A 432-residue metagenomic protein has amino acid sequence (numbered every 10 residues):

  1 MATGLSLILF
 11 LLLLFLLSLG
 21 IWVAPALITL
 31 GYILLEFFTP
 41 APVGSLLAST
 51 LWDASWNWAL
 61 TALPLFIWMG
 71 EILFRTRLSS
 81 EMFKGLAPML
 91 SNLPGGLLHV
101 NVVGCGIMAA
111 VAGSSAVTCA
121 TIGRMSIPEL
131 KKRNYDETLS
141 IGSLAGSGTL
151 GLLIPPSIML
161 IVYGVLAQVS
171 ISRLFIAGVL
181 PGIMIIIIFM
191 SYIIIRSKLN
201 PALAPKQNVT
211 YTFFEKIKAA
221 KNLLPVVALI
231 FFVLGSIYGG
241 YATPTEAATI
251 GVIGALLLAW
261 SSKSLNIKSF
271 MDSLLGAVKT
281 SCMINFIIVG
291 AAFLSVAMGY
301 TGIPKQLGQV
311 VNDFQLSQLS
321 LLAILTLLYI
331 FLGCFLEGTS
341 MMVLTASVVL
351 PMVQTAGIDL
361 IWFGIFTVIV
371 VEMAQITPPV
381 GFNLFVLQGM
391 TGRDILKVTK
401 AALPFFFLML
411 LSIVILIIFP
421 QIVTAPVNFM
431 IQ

Functional and structural regions predicted by a protein language model:
M1-Q432: Alpha-helical transmembrane segments of multi-pass membrane transport proteins
